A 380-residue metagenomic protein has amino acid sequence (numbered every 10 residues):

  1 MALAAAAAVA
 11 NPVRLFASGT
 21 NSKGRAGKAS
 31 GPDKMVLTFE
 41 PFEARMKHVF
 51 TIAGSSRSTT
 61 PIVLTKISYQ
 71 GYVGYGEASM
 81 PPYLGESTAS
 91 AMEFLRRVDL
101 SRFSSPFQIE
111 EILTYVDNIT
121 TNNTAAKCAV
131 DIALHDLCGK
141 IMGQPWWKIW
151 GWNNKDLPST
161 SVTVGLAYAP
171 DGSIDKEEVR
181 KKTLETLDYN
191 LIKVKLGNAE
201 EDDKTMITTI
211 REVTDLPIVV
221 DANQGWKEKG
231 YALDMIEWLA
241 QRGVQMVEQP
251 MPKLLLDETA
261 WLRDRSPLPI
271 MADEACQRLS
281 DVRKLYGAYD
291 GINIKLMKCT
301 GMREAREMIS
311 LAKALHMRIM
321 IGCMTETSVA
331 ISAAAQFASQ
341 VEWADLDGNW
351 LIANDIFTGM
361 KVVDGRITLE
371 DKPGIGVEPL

Functional and structural regions predicted by a protein language model:
M1-T20: N-terminal export signals
G24-P61: Short, Gly/Pro- and small/polar-rich lid/capping loops
G31-K34, F39, I67-S68, V73-I141: Metal- or metallocofactor-binding catalytic centers and their adjacent structured scaffolds across diverse enzyme
V36-A44, R57, Q70, M324-L380: Flexible C-terminal active-site loop/helix
T65, G71, V130, G143 (+6 more regions): Conserved, mostly hydrophobic/aromatic
G76, P158-V164, N190-V194, I218-A222 (+5 more regions): Hydrophobic faces of well-ordered beta-strands that scaffold small-molecule active sites in alpha/beta enzyme cores
K148-S266: Metal-dependent enolase-superfamily TIM-barrel catalytic cores that perform enediolate-based chemistry
L254-T259, R263-L346: Catalytic alpha/beta core domains of metabolic enzymes, predominantly
